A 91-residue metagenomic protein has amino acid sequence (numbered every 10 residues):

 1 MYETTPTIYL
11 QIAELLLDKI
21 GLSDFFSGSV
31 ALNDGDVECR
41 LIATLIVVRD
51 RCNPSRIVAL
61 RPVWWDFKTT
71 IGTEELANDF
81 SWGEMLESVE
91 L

Functional and structural regions predicted by a protein language model:
Y2-L22, S27, C52-L91: Acidic, low-complexity intrinsically disordered segments
L22-S55: Amphipathic, interaction-prone secondary-structure segments
